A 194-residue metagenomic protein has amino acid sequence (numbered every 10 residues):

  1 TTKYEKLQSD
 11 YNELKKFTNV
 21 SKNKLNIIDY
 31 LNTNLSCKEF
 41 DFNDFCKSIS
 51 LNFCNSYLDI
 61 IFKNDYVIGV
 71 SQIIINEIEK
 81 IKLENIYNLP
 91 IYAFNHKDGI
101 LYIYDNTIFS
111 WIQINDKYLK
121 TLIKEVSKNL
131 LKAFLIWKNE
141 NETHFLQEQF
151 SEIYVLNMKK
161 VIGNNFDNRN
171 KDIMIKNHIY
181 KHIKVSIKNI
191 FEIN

Functional and structural regions predicted by a protein language model:
T1-V20: Heptad-repeat coiled-coil/leucine-zipper oligomerization helices
K22-N194: Extended amphipathic coiled-coil helices
